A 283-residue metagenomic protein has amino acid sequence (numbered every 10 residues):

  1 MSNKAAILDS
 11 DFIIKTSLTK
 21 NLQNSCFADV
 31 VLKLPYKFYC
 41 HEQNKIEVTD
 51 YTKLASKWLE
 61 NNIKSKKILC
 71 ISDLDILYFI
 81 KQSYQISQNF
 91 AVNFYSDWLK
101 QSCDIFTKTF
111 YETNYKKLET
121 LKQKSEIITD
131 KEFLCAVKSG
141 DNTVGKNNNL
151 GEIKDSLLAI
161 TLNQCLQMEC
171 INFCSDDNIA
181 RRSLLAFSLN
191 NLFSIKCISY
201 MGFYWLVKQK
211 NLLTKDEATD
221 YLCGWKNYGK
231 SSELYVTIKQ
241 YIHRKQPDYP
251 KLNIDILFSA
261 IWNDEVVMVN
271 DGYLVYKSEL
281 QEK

Functional and structural regions predicted by a protein language model:
S2-I171, I179-K283: Active-site-proximal, substrate-binding regions of enzyme catalytic domains and RNA-binding/basic surfaces
S175: H-loop/switch region of ABC-family ATPase nucleotide-binding domains
